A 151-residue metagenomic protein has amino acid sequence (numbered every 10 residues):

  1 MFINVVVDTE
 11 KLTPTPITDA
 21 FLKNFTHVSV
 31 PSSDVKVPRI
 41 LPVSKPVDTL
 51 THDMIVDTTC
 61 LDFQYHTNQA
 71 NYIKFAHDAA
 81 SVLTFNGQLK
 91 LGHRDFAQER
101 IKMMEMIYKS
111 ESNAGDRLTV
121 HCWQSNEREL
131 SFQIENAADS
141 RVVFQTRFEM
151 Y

Functional and structural regions predicted by a protein language model:
M1-P38, Y108-R117, H121-Y151: HotDog/MaoC-like acyl-thioester-processing domains
D8-R100: Hot-dog-fold acyl-thioester-processing enzymes
P46-D53, M103, R117-T119, E129: Intrinsic-disorder/low-complexity, polar/charged segments enriched in Ser/Thr/Lys/Arg/Asp/Glu/Gln
Q64, H77-D78, V82, K102-A114 (+1 more regions): Extended serine/threonine-enriched, polar tracts that run as long, contiguous segments within proteins
